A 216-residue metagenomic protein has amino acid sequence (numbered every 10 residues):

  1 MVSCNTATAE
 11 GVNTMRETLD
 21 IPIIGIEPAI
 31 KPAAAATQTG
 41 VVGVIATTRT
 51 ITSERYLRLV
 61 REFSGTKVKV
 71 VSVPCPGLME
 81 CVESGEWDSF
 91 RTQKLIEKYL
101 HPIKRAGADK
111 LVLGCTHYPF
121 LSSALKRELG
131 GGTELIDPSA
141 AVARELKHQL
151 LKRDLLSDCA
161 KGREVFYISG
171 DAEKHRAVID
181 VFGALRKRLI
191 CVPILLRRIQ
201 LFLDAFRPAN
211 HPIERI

Functional and structural regions predicted by a protein language model:
M1-I213: Non-catalytic structural scaffold of enzyme domains
I216: Glycine/charged-rich beta-loop-alpha catalytic/anionic-binding loops adjacent to active sites
